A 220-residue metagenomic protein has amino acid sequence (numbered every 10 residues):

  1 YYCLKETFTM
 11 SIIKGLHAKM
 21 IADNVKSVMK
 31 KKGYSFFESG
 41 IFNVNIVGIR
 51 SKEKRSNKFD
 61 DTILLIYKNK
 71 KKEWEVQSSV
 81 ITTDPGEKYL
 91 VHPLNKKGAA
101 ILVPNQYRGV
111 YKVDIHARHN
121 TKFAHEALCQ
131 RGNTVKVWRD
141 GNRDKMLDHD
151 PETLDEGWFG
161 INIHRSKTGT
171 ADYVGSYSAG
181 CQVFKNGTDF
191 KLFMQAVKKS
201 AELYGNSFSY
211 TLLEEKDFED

Functional and structural regions predicted by a protein language model:
Y1-T9: Short, Lys/Arg-enriched N-terminal segments with co-localized hydrophobic residues within the first ~10-30 amino acids
F8-G175, D189-K198, Y204-F208, E215-D217: Cell wall/extracellular polymer interaction/catalysis modules
N186: Cell-envelope and extracellular/periplasmic
